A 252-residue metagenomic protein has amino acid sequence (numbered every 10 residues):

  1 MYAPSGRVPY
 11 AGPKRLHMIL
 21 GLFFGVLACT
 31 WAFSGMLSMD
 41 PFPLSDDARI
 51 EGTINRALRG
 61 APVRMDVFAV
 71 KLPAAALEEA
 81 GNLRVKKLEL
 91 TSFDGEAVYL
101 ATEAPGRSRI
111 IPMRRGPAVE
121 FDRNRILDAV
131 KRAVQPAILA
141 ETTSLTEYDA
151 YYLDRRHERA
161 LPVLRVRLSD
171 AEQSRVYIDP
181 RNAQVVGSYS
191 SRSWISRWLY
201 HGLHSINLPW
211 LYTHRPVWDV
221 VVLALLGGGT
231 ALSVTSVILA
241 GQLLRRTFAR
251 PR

Functional and structural regions predicted by a protein language model:
M1-R252: Conserved histidines in hydrophobic membrane contexts and catalytic metal-binding motifs
